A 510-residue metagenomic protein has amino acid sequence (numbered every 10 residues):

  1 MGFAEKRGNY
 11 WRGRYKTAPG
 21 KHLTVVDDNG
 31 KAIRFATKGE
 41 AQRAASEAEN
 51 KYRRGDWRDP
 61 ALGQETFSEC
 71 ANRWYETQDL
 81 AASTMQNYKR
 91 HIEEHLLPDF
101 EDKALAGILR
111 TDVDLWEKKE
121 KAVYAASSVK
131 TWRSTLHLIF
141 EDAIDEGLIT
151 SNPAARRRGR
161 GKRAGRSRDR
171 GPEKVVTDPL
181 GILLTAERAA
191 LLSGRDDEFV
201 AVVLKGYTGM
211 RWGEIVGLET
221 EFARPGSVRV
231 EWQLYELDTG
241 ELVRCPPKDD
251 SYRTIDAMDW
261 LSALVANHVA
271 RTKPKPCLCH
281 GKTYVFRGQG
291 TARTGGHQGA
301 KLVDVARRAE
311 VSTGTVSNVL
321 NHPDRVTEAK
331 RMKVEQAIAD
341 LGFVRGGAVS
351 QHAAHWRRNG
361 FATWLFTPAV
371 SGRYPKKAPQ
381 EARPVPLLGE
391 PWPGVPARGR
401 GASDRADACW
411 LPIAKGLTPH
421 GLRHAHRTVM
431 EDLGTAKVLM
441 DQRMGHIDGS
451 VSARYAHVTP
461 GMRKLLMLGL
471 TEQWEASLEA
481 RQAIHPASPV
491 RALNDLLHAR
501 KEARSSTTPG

Functional and structural regions predicted by a protein language model:
F3, I33-K38, R73-L148, P153 (+5 more regions): N-terminal core-binding DNA-recognition domain of tyrosine site-specific recombinases/integrases
R7-T111, L115, R271-V285, Q289-A292 (+4 more regions): N-terminal DNA-binding module of tyrosine recombinases/phage integrases
R12-R14, R156-R163, L184-T185, G217-K273 (+3 more regions): Conserved tyrosine-mediated DNA breakage-rejoining catalytic core shared by Y-recombinases
A126, K130-S134, D145, I149-L218 (+5 more regions): Basic, Lys/Arg- and aromatic-enriched nucleic-acid-binding interface segment
A155-R156, S227-E231, T418-G421, V429 (+3 more regions): Short functional hotspots where side chains directly engage DNA or cofactors
R188-E198, T208, I255, T272-Y284 (+4 more regions): Short, basic (Lys/Arg/His-rich) helix/loop patches that form interaction surfaces in the mid-to-C-terminal regions
L237-T254, D259-L261, P274, H297 (+8 more regions): C-terminal secondary-structure termini that scaffold catalytic or DNA-interacting sites
H297-G347: N-terminal helix-turn-helix DNA-binding module of bacterial transcription factors
